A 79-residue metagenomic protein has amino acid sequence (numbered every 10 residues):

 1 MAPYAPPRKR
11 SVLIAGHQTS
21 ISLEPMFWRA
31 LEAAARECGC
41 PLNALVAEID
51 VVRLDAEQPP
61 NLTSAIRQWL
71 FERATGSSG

Functional and structural regions predicted by a protein language model:
M1-L13: A detector of short terminal or domain-flanking linear segments
P6, T19, R29, F71-R73: Intrinsically disordered, low-complexity regions enriched in small/polar residues
R8-R10, R53, R67, R73: Basic side chains
L13-A65: Amphipathic, hydrophobic secondary-structure cores in small proteins
Q58-G79: C-terminal structural segments of small proteins and small subunits
